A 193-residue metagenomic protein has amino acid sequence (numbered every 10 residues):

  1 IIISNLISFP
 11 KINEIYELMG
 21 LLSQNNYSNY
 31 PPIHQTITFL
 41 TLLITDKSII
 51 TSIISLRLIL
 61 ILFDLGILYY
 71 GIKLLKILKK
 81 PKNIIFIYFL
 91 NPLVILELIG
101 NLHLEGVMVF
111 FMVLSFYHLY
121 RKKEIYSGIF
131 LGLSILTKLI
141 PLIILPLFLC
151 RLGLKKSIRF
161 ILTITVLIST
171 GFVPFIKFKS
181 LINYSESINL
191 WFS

Functional and structural regions predicted by a protein language model:
I1-N101, V107-V113, L152-S193: Primarily membrane-embedded glycan-assembly and transfer machineries that use lipid-linked glycans
I95-L98, L114-H118, E124-L149: Membrane-interface alpha helices of multi-pass inner-membrane proteins
K123-E124, L154: Residue-level recognition of short, well-ordered coil/turn positions that link secondary-structure elements
